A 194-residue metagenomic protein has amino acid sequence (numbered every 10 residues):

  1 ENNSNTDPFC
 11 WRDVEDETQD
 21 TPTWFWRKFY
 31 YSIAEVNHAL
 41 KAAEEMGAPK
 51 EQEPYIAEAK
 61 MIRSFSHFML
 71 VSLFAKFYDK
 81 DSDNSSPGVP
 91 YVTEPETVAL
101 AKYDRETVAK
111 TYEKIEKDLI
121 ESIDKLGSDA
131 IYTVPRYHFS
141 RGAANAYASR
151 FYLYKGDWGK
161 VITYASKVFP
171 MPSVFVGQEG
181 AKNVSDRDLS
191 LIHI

Functional and structural regions predicted by a protein language model:
N3-F74, E106, D124-G127: Conserved, well-structured interaction surfaces
V71-Y78, A130, G156-D157: Short coil/turn linking the two alpha-helices of tandem helical-hairpin repeats
L73-E113: Short coil/linker segments at helix-helix boundaries
R141-F175: Aromatic-residue-lined binding/catalytic grooves and analogous aromatic/hydrophobic interfacial grooves in multimeric
I162, V168-F169, G177-S190: Extended amphipathic alpha-helical segments with heptad-repeat/coiled-coil character used for oligomerization, fusion
I192-I194: Conserved small/polar residues in nucleotide/adenosyl-binding loops
